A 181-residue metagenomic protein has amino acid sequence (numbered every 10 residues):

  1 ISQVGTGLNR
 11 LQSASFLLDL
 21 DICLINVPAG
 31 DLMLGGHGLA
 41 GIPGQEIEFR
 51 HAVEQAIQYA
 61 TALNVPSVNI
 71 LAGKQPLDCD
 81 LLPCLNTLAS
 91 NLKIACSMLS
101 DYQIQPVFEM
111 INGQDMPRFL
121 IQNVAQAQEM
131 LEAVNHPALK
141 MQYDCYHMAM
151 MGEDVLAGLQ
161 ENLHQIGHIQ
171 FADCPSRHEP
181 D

Functional and structural regions predicted by a protein language model:
I1, L20-V27, V68-I70, P106-F108 (+2 more regions): Hydrophobic faces of well-ordered beta-strands that scaffold small-molecule active sites in alpha/beta enzyme cores
I1-S13, P76-D78, Q114-R118, C145-E153 (+1 more regions): Acidic-and-aromatic substrate-binding clefts and catalytic sites of carbohydrate-active enzymes
S2, G35-G38, I70, V155: Generic detector of intrinsically disordered, low-complexity, polar/charged segments
G7-G30, E54-N64, K93-Q103, L131-H136 (+1 more regions): Acidic (Asp/Glu)-rich catalytic clusters
L24, G36, P117-R118, H168 (+1 more regions): Generic secondary-structure boundary/loop-capping signal
A29-G35, Q75-L77, A172-H178: Conserved radical SAM core fold
H37-K140, M150: Active-site acidic/histidine proton-transfer and metal-coordination neighborhood in alpha/beta enzyme cores
N135, A149-D181: Glycoside hydrolase catalytic-domain groove-lining segments
